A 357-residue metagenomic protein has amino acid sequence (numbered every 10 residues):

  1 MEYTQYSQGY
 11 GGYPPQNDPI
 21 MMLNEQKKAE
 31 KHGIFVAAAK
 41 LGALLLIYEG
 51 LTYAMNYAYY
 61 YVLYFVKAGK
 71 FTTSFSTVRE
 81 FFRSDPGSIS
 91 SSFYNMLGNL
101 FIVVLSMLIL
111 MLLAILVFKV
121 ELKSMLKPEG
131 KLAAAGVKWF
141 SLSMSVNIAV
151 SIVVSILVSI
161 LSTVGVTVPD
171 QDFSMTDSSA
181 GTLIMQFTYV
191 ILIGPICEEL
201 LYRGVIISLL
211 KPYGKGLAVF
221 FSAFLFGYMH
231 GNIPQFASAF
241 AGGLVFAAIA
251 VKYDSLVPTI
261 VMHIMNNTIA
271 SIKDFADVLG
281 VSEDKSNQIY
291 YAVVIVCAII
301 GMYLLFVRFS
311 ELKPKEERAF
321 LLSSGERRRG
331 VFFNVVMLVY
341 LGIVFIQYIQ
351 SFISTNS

Functional and structural regions predicted by a protein language model:
M1-L23: Intrinsically disordered, low-complexity Pro/Gly-rich regions
N17-E49, E121-I152, E317-L341: Interfacial transmembrane-helix boundary/kink motif in multi-pass membrane proteins
L41-E49, Y53, Y57, L100-L108 (+8 more regions): Alpha-helical transmembrane spans of integral membrane proteins, capturing the lipid-embedded, hydrophobic core of TM
I47-K67, S151-I156, V344-F352: Alpha-helical transmembrane segments of multi-pass membrane proteins
E49-V117, I289-I295: Alpha-helical transmembrane segments in multi-pass membrane proteins
A68, T72-Y94, L122-C197, I349-S357: Juxtamembrane helix-loop-helix connectors linking adjacent transmembrane helices in multi-pass membrane enzymes
Y94-S143, S159-I160, M302-L322: Membrane-helix interface linkers and caps
L183-I353, S357: Transmembrane helix-loop-helix hairpins at the membrane interface of multi-pass integral membrane proteins
